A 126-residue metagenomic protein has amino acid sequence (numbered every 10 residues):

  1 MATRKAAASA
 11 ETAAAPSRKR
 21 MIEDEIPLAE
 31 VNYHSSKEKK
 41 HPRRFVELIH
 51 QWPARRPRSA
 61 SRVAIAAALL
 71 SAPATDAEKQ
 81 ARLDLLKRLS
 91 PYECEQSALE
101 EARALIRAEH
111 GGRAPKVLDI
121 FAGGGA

Functional and structural regions predicted by a protein language model:
M1-A126: S-adenosyl-L-methionine-dependent nucleic acid methyltransferase catalytic domains
